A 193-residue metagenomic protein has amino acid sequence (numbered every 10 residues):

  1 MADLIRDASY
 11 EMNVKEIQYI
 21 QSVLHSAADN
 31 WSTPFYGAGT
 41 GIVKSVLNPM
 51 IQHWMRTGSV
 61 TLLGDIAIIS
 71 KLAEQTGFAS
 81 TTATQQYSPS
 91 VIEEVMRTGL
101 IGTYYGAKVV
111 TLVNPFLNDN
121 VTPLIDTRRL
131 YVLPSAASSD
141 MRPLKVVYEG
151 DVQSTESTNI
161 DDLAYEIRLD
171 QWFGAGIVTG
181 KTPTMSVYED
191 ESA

Functional and structural regions predicted by a protein language model:
M1, V43, D65, R128 (+1 more regions): Helix N-terminus capping/helix-initiation residues
M1-G58, S192: Alpha-helical scaffold segments that mediate packing/assembly in large oligomeric complexes
N13, Q52-R56, E74-F78, R97 (+2 more regions): Generic surface-pattern signal
V14, Q18, I68-L72, F173-A175: Short loop/turn segments at secondary-structure transitions that flank enzyme active sites
Y19, F35, F78, F116 (+1 more regions): Phenylalanine-focused residue identity feature
G37-Q86: Extended amphipathic alpha-helical segments with heptad-repeat/coiled-coil character used for oligomerization, fusion
T82-A193: Sequence/fold signature of self-assembling virion shell proteins
